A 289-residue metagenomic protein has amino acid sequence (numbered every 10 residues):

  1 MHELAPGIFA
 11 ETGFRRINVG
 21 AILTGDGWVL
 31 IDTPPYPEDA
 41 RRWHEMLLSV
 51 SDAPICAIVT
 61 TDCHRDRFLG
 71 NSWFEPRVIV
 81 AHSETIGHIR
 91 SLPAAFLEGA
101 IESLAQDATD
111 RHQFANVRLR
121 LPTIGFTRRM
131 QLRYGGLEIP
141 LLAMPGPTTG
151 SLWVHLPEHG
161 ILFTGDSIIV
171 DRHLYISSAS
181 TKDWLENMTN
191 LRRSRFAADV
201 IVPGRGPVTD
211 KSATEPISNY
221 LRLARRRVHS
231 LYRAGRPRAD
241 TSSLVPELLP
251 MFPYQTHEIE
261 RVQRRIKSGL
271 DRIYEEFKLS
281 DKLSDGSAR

Functional and structural regions predicted by a protein language model:
H2-E45, W153-D166: Conserved beta-strand hairpin/beta-sheet module of binuclear metal-dependent hydrolase folds, prominently
H2-P6, T109-F114, R133-E138: Short Pro/Gly-enriched beta-strand edge/turn motifs at strand-loop
G7, I22, D32, L47 (+9 more regions): Divalent metal-coordination and catalytic microenvironments
G13-F14, I124-G125, P145-T148: A short catalytic or substrate-binding loop motif that flags glycine-/basic-rich loops and adjacent residues that bind
G25-V29, S51-I55, G135: Short, surface-exposed connector motifs at secondary-structure boundaries
W28-V29, P35-P37, Q131, E138-L223 (+1 more regions): Metallo-beta-lactamase
R41, E45-T127, Q131, R226: Active-site HxH/HxHxD metal-binding segment of metal-dependent hydrolases
V208-R289: Accessory terminal helices/loops
